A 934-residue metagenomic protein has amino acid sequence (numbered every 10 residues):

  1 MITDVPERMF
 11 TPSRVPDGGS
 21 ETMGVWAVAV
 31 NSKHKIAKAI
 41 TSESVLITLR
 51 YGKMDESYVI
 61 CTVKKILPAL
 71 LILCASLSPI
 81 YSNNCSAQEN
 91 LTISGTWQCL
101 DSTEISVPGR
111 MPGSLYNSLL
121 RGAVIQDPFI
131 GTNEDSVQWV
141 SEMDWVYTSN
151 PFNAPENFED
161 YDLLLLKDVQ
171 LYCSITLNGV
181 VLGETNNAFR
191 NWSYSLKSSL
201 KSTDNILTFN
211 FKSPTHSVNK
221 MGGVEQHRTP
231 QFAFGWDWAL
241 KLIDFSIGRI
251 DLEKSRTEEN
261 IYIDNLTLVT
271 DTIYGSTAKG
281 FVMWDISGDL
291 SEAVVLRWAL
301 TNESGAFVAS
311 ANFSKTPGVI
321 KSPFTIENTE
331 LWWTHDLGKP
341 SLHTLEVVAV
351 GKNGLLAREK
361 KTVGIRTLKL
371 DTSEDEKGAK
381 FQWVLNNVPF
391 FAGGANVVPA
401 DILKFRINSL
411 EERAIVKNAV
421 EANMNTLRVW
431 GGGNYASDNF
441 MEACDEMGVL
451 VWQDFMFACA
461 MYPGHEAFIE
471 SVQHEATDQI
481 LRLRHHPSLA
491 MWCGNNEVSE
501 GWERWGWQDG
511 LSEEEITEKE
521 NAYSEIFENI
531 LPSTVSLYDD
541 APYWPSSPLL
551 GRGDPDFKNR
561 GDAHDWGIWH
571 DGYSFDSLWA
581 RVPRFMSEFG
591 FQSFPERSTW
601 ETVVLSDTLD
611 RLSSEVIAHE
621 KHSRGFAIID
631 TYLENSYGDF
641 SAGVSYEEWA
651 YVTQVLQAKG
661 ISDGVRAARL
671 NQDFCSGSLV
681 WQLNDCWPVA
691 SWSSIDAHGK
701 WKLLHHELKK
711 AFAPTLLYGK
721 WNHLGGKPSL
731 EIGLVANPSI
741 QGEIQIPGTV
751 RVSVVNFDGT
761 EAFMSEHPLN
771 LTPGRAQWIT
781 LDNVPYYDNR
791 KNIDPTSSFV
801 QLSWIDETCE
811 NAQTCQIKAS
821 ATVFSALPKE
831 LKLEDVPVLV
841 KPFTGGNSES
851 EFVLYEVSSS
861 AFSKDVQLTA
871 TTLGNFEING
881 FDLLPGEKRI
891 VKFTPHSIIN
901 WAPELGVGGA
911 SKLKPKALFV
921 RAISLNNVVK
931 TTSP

Functional and structural regions predicted by a protein language model:
M1-G24, Q867: Short, low-complexity, disordered spacer/linker segments enriched in small/polar/acidic residues
E21, V25-A29, S42, L46-L49 (+1 more regions): Residue-level detector of structural "landmarks"
E89-L91, G95-T96, L100-S102, S106 (+7 more regions): Accessory beta-strand-rich segments of carbohydrate-active enzymes
L91-T92, C99-S102, R110, S114 (+6 more regions): Substrate-binding clefts and catalytic carboxylate motifs of secreted carbohydrate-active enzymes
Q126-F152, F158-L165, Q170-T176, G183-E184 (+5 more regions): Active-site-adjacent substrate/metal-binding segments within catalytic domains of carbohydrate-active enzymes
I175-L177, T277-F313, S322, P728-N770 (+4 more regions): Beta-strand-rich binding/interaction modules
A311-E330, S753-D794, L873-P903: Intrinsically disordered, low-complexity Pro/Gly/Ser/Thr-rich segments with frequent PxxP/GP/PP motifs and embedded
K339, G351-E359, T780-E834, H896-P934: Terminal connector regions
